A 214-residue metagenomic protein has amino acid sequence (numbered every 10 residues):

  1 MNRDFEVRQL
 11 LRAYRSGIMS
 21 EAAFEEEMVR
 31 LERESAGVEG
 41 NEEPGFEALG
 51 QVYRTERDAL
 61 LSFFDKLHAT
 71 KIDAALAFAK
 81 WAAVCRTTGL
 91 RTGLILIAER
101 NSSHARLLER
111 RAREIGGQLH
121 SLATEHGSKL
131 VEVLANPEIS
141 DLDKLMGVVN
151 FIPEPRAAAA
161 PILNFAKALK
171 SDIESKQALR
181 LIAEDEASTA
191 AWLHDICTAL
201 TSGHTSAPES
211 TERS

Functional and structural regions predicted by a protein language model:
M1-V7, K71: Short amphipathic alpha-helical heptad-repeat segments
R8-K66, L169, T198-S214: Terminal targeting/low-complexity segments that flank the catalytic cores of oxidoreductases
E21-V29, T92-E99, M146, K176-L181: Short, charged, amphipathic alpha-helical segments
G37-E39, G89-E125, W192-L200: Conserved alpha-helical segments that form or flank metal/cofactor-binding pockets of metalloenzymes
E39-Q51, R110-V148, E209-S214: Carboxylate-rich helix-loop segments that flank metal/cofactor sites and access channels in metalloenzymes
L60-W81, K129-L181: Acidic/histidine-rich alpha-helical segments that form the ligand environment of transition-metal centers
E154-S214: Preference for long, well-ordered alpha-helical segments
